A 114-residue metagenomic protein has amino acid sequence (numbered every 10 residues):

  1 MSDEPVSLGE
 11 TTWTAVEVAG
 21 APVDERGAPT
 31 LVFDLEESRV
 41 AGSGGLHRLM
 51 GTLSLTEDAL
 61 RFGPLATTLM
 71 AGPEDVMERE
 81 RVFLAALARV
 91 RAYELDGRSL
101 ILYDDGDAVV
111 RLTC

Functional and structural regions predicted by a protein language model:
M1-C114: Lipid interaction determinants
